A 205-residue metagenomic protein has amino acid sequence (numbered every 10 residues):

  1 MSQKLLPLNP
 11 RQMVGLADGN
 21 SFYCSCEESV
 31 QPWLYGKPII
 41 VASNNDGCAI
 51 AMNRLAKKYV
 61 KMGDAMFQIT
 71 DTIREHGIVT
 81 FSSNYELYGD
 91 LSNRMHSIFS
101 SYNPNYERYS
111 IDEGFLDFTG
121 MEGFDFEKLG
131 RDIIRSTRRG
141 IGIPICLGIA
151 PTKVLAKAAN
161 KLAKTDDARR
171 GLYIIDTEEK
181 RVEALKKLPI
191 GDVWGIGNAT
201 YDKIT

Functional and structural regions predicted by a protein language model:
M1-I111, F115: Residues that scaffold, gate, or flank divalent-cation-dependent active/transport sites
D18, L147, K186-T205: Helix-hairpin-helix
Y88-L91, F126-G130, I196: Hydrophobic (often cysteine-bearing) scaffold residues that line and stabilize catalytic clefts of nucleotide/cofactor
L116-E122: Short beta-strand-to-loop capping motifs
T119, L155, Y201-T205: Short hydrophobic alpha-helical segments that form membrane-spanning helices or hydrophobic packing faces of helical
D125-D192: Long, highly charged, low-complexity intrinsically disordered interaction regions that mediate electrostatic DNA/RNA
